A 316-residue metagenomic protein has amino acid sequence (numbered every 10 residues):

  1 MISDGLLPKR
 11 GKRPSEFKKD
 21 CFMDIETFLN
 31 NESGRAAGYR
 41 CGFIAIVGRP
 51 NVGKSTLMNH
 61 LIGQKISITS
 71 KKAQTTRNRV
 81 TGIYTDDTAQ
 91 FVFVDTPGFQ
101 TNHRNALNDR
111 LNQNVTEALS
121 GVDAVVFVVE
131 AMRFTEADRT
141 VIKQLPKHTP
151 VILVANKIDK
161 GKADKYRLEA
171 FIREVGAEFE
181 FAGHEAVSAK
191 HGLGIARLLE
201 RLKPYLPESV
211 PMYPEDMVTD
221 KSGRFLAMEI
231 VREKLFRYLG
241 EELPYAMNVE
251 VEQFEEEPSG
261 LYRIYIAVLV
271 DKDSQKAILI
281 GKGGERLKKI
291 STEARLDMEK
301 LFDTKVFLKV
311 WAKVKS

Functional and structural regions predicted by a protein language model:
S3-D20, N31: Intrinsically disordered, low-complexity segments enriched in serine/proline and basic residues
F22-L107, Q113, E117: Conserved G1/Walker A P-loop phosphate-binding module
V47, N51, L57, V80 (+8 more regions): Residue-level signature of catalytic and energy-coupling elements of molecular machines, predominantly ATP/GTP-dependent
Q64, I83, D87, F99 (+10 more regions): Conserved, well-folded catalytic cores of nucleic-acid-processing and energy-transducing macromolecular machines
A73-T75, P97-Q100, A131-T135, I158-K162 (+5 more regions): Conserved nucleotide-binding/hydrolysis micro-motifs of P-loop NTPases
Q113-A182: Conserved C-terminal guanine-recognition region of P-loop GTPase G domains, centered on the G4
D159-T219: Canonical P-loop GTPase G-domain recognition
G223-S316: P-loop NTP-binding site
